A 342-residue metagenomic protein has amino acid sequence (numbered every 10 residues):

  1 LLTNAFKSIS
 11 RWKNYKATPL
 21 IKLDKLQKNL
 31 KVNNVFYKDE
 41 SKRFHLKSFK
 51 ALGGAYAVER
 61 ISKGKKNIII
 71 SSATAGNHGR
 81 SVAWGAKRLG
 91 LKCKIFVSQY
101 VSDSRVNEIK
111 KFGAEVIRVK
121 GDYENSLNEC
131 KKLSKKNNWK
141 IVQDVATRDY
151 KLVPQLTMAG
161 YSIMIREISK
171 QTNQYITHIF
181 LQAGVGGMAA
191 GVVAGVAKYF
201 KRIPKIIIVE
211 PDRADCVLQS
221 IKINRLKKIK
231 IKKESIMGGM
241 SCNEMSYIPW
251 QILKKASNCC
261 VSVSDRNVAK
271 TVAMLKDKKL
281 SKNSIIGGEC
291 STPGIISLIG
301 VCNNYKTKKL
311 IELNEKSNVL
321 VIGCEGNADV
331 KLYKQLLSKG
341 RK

Functional and structural regions predicted by a protein language model:
L1-K342: PLP-dependent amino-acid enzyme catalytic core
